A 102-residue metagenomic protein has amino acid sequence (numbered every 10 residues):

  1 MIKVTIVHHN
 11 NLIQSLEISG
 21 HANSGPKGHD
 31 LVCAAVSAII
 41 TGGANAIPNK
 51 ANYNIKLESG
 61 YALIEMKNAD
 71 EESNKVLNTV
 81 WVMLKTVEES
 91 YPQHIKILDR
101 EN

Functional and structural regions predicted by a protein language model:
M1-L31, T41, N45-N102: N-terminal intrinsically disordered, cationic/polar leader segments that include organellar targeting peptides
V32-V36: Short, conserved glycine- and acidic-residue-centered signature motifs in active-site or ligand-binding loops
